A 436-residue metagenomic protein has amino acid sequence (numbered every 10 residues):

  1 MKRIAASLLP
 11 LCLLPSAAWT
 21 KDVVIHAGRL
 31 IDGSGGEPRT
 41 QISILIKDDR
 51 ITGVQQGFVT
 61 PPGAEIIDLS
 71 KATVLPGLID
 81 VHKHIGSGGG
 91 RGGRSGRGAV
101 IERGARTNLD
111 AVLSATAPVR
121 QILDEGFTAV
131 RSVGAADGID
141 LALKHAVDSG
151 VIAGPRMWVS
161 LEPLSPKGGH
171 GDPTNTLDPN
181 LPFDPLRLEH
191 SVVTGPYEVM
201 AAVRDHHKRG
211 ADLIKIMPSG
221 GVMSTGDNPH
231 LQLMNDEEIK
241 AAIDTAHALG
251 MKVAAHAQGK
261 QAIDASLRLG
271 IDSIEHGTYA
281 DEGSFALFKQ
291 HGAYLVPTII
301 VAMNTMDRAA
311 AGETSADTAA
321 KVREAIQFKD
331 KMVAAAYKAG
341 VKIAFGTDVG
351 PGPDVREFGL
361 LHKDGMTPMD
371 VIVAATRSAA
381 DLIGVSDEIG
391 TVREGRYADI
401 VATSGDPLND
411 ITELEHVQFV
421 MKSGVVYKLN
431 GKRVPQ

Functional and structural regions predicted by a protein language model:
L30, S34-L75: Histidine-rich, glycine-flanked metal-binding segment
R50, A374-A379, V385-E388, E394-I400 (+1 more regions): Mid-to-C-terminal alpha-helical segments outside catalytic/metal-binding sites
A72-A146, V151, K167-G171, E237 (+2 more regions): Metal-associated gating/positioning segment near the N- to mid-region
S87-A111, K167-R187, V222-D236, H291-I326: Active-site gating loops and adjacent loop-to-helix segments of metal-dependent hydrolytic enzymes
G90-R94, D140, G169-G171, S224-G226 (+6 more regions): Histidine/acidic-residue-rich catalytic or RNA/ligand-binding cores of hydrolases and nuclease-related proteins
A115-D140, A153-P163, A211-S224, K252 (+2 more regions): Divalent metal-dependent hydrolysis catalytic cores, especially in the metallo-beta-lactamase
H145, S149-P163, H230-A255, V296-P297: Alpha-helix-loop-beta-strand connector modules within alpha/beta enzyme cores
A248, D317-P407: His/Asp/Glu-enriched, well-ordered alpha-helical/loop segment that forms or immediately abuts the divalent-metal
